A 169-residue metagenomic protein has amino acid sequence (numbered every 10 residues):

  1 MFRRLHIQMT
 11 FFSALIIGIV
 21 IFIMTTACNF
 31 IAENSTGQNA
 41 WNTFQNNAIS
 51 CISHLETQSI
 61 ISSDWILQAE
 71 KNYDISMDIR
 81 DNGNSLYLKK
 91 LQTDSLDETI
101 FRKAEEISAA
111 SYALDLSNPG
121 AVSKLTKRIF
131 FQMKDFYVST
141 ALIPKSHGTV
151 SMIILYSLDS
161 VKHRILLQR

Functional and structural regions predicted by a protein language model:
M1-S95, D159, H163: Juxtamembrane segments flanking the first transmembrane helix of membrane-anchored signal-transduction proteins
R4-L5, F136, H147-T149: Short, solvent-exposed coil/turn segments
D64-Q132: Extracytoplasmic ligand-binding sensor domains of the Cache superfamily
M77-I79, V138, V150-I154: Hydrophobic beta-strand residues in large extracellular and virion-surface proteins
D81-N82, I143-K145: Active-site beta-strand termini and strand-to-loop segments that position acidic
A104, S139-A141, L166: Small side chains
K124-K127, Q132-L142, S151: A short beta-strand signature within small-molecule sensing/ligand-binding domains used in signal transduction
P144-T149, I154-R169: Helix-start (N-cap) segments at beta->loop->alpha junctions that couple sensory/regulatory domains to adjoining helices
